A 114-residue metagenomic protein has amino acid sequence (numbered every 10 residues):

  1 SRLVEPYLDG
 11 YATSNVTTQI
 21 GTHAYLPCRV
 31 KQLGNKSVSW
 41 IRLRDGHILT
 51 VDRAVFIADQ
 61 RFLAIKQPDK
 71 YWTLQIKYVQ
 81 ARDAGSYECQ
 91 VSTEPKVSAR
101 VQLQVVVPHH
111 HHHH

Functional and structural regions predicted by a protein language model:
S1-A24, H114: N-terminal edge beta-strand
S1-Y7, K31-L63: N-terminal V-set
V4, T50, A81, V106-H110: Extended interaction regions within the primary functional domain
G10, T18-I20, Q32, R42 (+2 more regions): Conserved strand-loop elements at the edges of beta-sheets that form or border functional pockets
Y11, A54-Q75: Extracytoplasmic beta-sandwich strand-turn segments characteristic of Greek-key/jelly-roll folds
T18-P27, L33-N35, Q67-Y71, K77-C89 (+1 more regions): Solvent-exposed loop/turn motifs of extracellular immunoglobulin-like beta-sandwich domains
S39, D45-G46, S86-H109: Extracellular/luminal immunoglobulin-like beta-sandwich modules
